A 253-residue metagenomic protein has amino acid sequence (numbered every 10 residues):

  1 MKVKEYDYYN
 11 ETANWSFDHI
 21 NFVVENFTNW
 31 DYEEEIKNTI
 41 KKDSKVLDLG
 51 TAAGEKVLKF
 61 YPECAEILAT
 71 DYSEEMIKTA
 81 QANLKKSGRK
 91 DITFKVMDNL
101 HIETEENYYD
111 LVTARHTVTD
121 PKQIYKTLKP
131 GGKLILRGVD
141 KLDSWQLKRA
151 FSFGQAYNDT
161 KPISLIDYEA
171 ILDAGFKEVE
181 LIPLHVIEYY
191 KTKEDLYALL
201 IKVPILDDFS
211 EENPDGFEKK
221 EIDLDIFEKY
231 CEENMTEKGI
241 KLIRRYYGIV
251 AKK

Functional and structural regions predicted by a protein language model:
M1-D18, N26: N-terminal, positively charged/glycine-rich alpha-helical extensions of SAM-dependent methyltransferases
V23-S44, E55-K56: Conserved alpha-helix/loop element of class I SAM-dependent methyltransferases that forms part of the SAM/SAH-binding
L47-D48, A52-H101: Class I SAM-dependent methyltransferase SAM/SAH-binding core
I102-L111: A short acidic, Gly/Pro-enriched loop at the edge of an enzyme's catalytic core that lines a small-molecule cofactor
P121-I135: A short glycine-rich, Lys/Arg-flanked "PGG" loop and its adjoining helix->strand segment in the class I
D140-N158: Short, glycine-/aromatic-enriched active-site segment of Class I SAM-dependent methyltransferases
T160-G175: Short alpha-helix
E180-K253: Conserved Class I S-adenosyl-L-methionine
